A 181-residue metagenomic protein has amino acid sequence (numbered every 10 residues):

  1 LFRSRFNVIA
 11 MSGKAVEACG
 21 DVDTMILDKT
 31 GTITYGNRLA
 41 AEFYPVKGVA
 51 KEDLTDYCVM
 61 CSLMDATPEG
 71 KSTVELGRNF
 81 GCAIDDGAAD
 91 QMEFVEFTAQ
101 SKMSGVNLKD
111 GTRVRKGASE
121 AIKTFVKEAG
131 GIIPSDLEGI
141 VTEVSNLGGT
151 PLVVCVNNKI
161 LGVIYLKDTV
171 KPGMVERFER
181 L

Functional and structural regions predicted by a protein language model:
L1-F2, L108: Accessible peptide chain termini
F2-K29, I33-Y35, L181: Hydrophobic alpha-helical transmembrane segments
A10, A18, D65, L166-T169: Residue-level "hotspot" positions that anchor or transmit function at local structural transition points
T24-I133, E138-G162, L166-K167, E179: Cytosolic catalytic regions of ATP/NTP-dependent phosphoryl-transfer enzymes
V175: Conserved catalytic core of two-component sensor histidine kinases
